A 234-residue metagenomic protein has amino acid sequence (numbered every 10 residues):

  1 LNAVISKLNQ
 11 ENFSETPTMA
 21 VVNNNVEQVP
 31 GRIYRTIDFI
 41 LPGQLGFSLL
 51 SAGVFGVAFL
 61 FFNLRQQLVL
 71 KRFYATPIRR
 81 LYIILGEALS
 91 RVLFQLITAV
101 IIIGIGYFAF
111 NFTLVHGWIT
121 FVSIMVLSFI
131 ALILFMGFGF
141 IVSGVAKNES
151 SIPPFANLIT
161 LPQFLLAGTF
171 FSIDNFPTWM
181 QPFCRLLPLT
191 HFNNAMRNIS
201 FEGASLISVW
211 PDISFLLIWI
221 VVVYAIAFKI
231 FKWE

Functional and structural regions predicted by a protein language model:
L1-G56: Transport-system extracytoplasmic interface segments
V29-Y34, A167-V222, W233-E234: Membrane-interfacial helix-loop-helix junctions in multi-pass membrane proteins
I33-F108: Hydrophobic alpha-helical transmembrane segments of multi-pass membrane transport proteins
F47-S51, F129, F155-L166, M180-L189: Hydrophobic transmembrane alpha-helices
S51, A58, N63, G106-I119 (+3 more regions): Short helix-capping/hinge motifs at transmembrane helix termini and TM-loop junctions
G53-V57, Q66, I101, I105 (+5 more regions): Hydrophobic/aromatic residues in alpha-helical transmembrane segments
N63, R72, Y107, N111 (+9 more regions): Transmembrane helix-loop junction
R80, I84-A156, L161, L206-I213 (+2 more regions): Alpha-helical transmembrane segments and their short interhelical loops
